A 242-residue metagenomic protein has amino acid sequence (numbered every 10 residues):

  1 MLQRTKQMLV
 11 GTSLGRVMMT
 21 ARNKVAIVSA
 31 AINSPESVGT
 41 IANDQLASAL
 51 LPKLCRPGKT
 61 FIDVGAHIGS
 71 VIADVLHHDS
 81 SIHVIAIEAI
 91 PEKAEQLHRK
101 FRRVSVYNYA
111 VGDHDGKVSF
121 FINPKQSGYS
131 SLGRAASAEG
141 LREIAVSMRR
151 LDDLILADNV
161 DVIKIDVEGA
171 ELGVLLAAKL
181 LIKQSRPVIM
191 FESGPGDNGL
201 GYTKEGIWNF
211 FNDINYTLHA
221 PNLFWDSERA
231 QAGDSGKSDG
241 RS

Functional and structural regions predicted by a protein language model:
M1-S242: Phosphate/nucleotide-binding beta-alpha loop and adjacent structural elements of enzyme active sites
